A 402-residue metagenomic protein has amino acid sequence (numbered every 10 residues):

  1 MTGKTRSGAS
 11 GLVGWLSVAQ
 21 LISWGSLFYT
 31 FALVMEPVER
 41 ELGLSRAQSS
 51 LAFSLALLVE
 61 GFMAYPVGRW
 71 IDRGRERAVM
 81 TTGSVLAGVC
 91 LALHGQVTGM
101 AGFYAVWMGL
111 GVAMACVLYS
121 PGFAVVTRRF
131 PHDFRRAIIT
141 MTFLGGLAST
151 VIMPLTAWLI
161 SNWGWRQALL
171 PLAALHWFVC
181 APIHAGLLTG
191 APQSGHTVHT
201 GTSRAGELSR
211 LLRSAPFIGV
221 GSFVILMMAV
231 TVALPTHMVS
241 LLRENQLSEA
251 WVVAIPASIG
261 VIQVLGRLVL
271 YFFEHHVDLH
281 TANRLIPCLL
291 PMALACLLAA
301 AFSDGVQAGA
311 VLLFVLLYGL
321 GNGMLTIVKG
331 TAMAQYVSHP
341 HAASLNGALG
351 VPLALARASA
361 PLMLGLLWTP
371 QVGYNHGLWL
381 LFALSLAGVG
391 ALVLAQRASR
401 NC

Functional and structural regions predicted by a protein language model:
F31-M35, A215-L265: Extracytoplasmic gate region of multi-pass secondary transporters
V38, C116-F130, M324-V337: Intracellular juxtamembrane helix-capping segments at the cytosolic ends of symmetry-related transmembrane helices
V38-E39, W70-I71, L155-W163, L242-R243 (+2 more regions): Interfacial helix-cap and linker-helix signal at transmembrane-aqueous boundaries of multi-pass secondary transporters
F62-T98: Conserved MFS/SLC helix-loop-helix module at the cytosolic interface between two early adjacent transmembrane helices
M63-R75, G266-L279, W368: Helix-to-loop junctions at the C-terminal end of transmembrane segments in multipass secondary transporters
A101-V117, I225, A310-G323: Hydrophobic core of transmembrane alpha-helices in multi-pass small-molecule transporters, especially MFS/SLC-type
M141-A191: Helix-loop-helix hairpin linking two adjacent transmembrane segments in secondary transporters
D278-A332: C-terminal transmembrane helical hairpin of 12-TM major facilitator-type secondary transporters
